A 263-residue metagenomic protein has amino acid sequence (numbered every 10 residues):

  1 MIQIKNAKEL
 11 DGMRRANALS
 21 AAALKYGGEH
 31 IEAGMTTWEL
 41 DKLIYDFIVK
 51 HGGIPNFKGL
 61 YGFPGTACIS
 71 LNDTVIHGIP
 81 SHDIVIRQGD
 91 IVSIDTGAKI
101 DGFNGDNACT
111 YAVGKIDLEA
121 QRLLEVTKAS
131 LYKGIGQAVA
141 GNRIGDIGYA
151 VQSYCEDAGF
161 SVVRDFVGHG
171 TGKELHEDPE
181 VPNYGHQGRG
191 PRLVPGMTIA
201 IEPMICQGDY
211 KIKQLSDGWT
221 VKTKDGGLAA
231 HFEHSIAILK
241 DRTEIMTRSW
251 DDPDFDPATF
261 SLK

Functional and structural regions predicted by a protein language model:
M1-K263: Active-site neighborhoods and metal-handling regions in enzymes and metal-associated proteins
